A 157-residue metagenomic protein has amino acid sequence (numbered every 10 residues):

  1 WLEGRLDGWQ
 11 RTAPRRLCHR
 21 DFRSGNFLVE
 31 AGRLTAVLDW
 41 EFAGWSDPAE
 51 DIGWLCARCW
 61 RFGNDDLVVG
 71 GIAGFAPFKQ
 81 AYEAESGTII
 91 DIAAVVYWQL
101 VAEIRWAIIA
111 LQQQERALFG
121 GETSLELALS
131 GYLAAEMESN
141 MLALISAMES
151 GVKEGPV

Functional and structural regions predicted by a protein language model:
W1-G8, A73-G74, A134, N140: Active-site catalytic-loop/activation-segment of kinase and kinase-like phosphoryl-transfer enzymes
W1-R20, E30-A31, A84-I89: An alpha-helical support segment within catalytic cores of ATP-dependent transferases
D21, D39: Conserved catalytic-loop position in the HRD/HxD motif
A49-G87, V101-G120: Active-site activation/catalytic loop segments of kinase-like enzymes and analogous catalytic loops in related
I89-V101: All-alpha amphipathic helical-bundle segments outside canonical DNA-binding/catalytic cores that form hydrophobic
F119, A128-V157: Regulatory N- and C-terminal appendages and interdomain linkers associated with kinase/kinase-like NTP transferase
